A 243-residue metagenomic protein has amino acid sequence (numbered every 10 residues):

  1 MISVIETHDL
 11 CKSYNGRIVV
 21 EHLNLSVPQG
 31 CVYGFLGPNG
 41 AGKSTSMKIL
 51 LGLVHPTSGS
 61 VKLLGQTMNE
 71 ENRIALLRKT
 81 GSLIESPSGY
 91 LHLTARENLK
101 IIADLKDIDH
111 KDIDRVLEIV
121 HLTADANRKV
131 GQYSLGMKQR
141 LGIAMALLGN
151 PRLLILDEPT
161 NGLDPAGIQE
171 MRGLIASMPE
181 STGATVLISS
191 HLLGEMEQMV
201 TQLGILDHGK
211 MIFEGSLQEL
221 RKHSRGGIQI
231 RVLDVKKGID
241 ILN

Functional and structural regions predicted by a protein language model:
I2-T7, K12-I188, L193-D207, I212-F213: ABC transporter nucleotide-binding domains
M211-S216, L242-N243: Short amphipathic beta-strand starts and helix->beta connectors
Q218-K222: Short acidic-hydrophobic catalytic motif
S224-G226: Interdomain coupling/hinge region of P-loop NTPase helicase/AAA+ cores
I228-N243: Short, charged/small-residue-rich alpha-helical element at the C-terminal edge of ABC transporter nucleotide-binding
